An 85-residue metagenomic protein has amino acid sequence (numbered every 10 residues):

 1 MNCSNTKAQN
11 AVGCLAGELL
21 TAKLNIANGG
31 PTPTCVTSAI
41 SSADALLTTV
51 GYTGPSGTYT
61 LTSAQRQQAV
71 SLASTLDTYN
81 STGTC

Functional and structural regions predicted by a protein language model:
M1-C85: Soluble extracellular-acting proteins and domains
